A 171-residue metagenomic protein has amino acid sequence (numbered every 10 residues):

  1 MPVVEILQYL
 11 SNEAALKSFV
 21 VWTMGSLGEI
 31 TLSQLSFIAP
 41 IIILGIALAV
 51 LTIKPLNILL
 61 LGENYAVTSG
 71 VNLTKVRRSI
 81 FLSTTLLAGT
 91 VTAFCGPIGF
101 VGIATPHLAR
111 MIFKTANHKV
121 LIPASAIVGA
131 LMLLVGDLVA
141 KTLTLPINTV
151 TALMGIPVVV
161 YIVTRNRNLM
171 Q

Functional and structural regions predicted by a protein language model:
M1-Q171: Alpha-helical transmembrane segments in inner-membrane proteins
